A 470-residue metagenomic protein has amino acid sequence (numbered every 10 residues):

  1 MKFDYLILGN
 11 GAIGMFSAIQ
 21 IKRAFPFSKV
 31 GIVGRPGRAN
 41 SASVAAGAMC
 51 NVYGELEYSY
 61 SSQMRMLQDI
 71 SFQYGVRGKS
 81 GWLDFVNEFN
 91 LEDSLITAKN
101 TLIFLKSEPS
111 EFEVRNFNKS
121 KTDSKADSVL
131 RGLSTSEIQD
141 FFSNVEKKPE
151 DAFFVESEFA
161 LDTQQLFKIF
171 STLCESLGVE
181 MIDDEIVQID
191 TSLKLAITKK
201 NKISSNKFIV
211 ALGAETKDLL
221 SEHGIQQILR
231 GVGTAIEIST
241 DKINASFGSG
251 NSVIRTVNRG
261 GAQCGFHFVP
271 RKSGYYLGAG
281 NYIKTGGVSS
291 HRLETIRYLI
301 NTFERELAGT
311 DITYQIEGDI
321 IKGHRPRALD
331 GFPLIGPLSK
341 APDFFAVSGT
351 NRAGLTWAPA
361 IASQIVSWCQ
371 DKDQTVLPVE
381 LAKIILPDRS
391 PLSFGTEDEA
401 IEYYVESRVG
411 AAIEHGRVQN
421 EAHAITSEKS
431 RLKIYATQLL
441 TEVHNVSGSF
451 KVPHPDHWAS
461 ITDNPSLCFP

Functional and structural regions predicted by a protein language model:
F3-G31: N-terminal Rossmann-like FAD-binding beta1-loop-alpha1 element of flavoenzymes
L6-L8, I203-E215, A362: Short hydrophobic core segments
I19-R23, R35-P36, V44, A48-G54 (+3 more regions): Active-site substrate-recognition segment that forms the wall of the catalytic cavity or substrate channel
M49-F141: Dinucleotide-binding Rossmann-like beta1-alpha1 core, especially the glycine-rich loop that anchors the ADP
E92-K106, K119, T135-S176, G280-K284 (+2 more regions): Helix-loop-beta segment of a Rossmann-like dinucleotide-binding subdomain
I182-L195: A conserved short coil-to-beta-strand element within the FAD-binding core of flavoproteins
G309-A412: C-terminal catalytic lobe of FAD-dependent flavoproteins
W368-P470: Helix-rich C-terminal "cap"/substrate-channel and partner-interaction subdomain that packs against the flavin-binding
